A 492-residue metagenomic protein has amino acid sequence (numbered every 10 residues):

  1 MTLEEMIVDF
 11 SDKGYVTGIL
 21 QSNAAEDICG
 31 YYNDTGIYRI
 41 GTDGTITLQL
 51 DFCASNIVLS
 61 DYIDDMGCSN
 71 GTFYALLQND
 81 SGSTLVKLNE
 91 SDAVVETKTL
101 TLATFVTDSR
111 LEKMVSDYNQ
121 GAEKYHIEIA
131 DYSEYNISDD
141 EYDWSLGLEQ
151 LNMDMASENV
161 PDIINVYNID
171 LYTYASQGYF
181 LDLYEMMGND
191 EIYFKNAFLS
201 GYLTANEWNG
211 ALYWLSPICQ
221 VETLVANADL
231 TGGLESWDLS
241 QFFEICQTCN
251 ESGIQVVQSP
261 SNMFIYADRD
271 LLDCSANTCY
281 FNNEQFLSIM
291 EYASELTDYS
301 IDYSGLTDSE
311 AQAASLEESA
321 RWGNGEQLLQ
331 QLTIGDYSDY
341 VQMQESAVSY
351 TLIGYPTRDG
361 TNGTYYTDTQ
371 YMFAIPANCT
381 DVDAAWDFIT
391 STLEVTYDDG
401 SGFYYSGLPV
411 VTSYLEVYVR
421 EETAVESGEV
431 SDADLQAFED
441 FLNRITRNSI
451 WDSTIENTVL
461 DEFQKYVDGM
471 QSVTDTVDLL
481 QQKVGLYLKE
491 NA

Functional and structural regions predicted by a protein language model:
D12-S22, V58-C68: Repeated scaffold domains used in trafficking and secretory/extracellular systems, primarily beta-propellers
E96-D108, Y125-Y132, I163: Short, well-ordered beta-strand elements
A130-A197, L328, Q344: Extracytoplasmic "Venus flytrap"/periplasmic binding protein-like
I169-T223, S240, T351-P356, A374: Hinge/lid segment of periplasmic solute-binding proteins
T204-S309, A377-D383, S472-D475: Helix-loop-helix "hinge/cap" segment bordering the ligand-binding cleft or interdomain interface
L224-D229, Y365-D381, G400-F403, V410-V411: A bilobed periplasmic-binding-protein/Venus flytrap-type ligand-binding module shared by bacterial periplasmic
L296-D381, D387: Extracytoplasmic/periplasmic substrate-binding proteins
T367, P409, V419, T423-K489: C-terminal capping/gating helix-and-loop segments adjacent to ligand/active sites or protein-protein/ligand interfaces
